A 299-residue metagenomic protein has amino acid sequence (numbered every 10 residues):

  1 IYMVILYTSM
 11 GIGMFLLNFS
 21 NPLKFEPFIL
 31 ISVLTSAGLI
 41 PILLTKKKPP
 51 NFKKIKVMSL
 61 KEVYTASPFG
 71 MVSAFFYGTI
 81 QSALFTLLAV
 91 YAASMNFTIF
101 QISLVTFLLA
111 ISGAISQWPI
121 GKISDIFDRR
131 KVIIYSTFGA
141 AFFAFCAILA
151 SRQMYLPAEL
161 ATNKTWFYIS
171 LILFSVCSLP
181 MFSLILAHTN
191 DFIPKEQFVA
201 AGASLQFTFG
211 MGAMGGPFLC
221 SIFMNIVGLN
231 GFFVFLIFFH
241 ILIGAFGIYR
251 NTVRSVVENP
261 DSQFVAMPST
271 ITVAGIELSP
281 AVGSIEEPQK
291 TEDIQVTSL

Functional and structural regions predicted by a protein language model:
I1-Y2, I99, I193-L205: Loop-to-transmembrane helix entry/capping segments in MFS-fold secondary transporters and related SLC/MFSD carriers
L17, S32-N51, I243-N251: C-terminal membrane-cytosol helix-exit motif in multi-pass small-molecule transporters
F19-L34, I222-H240: A membrane-interface helix-boundary motif in multi-pass transporters
N21, S116-D128, M224-N225: Helix-to-loop junctions at the C-terminal end of transmembrane segments in multipass secondary transporters
S32, K131-C146, I237: Structural signature of the two symmetry-related core transmembrane helices
F52-K54, R250-L299: Intrinsic disorder in cytosolic terminal tails and internal cytosolic loops of multi-pass membrane transporters
G139-E159: C-terminal ends and interior cores of transmembrane alpha-helices in multi-pass membrane transporters/permeases
L179-I193: Intracellular juxtamembrane helix-capping segments at the cytosolic ends of symmetry-related transmembrane helices
